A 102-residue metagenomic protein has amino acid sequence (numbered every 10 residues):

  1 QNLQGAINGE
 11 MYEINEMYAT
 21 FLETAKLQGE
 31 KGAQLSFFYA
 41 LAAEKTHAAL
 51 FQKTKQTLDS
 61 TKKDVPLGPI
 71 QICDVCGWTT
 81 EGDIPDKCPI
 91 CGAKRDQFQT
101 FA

Functional and structural regions predicted by a protein language model:
Q1-A102: Non-heme di-metal
